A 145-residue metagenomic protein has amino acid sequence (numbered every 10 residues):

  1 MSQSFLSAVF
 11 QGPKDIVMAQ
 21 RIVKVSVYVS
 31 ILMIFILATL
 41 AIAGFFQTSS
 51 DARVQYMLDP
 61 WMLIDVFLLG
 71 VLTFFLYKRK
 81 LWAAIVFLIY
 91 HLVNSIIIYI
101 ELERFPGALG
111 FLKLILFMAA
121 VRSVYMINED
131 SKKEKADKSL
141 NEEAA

Functional and structural regions predicted by a protein language model:
M1-A145: Topology signature of small-to-medium multi-pass alpha-helical membrane proteins
